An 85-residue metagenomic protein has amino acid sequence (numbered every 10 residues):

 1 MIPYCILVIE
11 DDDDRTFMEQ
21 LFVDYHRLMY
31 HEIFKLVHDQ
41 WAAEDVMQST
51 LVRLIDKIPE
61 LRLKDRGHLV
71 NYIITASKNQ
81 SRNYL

Functional and structural regions predicted by a protein language model:
M1-L28: N-terminal module of bacterial RNA polymerase sigma factors
D11, L51-R66: Sigma70-family region 2
R15, E19, Q40-E44, R66 (+1 more regions): Alpha-helix N-cap/helix-initiation sites
F22-W41, D56-E60: Amphipathic, Lys/Arg- and hydrophobic-enriched alpha-helical face
V23, L63, T75: Conserved strand-loop elements at the edges of beta-sheets that form or border functional pockets
H31, D45-V52, G67-N79: Structural recognition of an alpha-helix C-terminal capping motif at a helix-to-coil junction
